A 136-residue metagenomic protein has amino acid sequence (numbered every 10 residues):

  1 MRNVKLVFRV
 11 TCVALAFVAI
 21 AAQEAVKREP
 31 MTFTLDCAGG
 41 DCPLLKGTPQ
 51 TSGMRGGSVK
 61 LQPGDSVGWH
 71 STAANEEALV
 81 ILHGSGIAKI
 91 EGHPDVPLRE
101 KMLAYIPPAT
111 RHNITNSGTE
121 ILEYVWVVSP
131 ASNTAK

Functional and structural regions predicted by a protein language model:
M1-T11: Bacterial N-terminal signal peptides that target proteins for export
F8, F17-S58, Q62-P63, G68-W69 (+3 more regions): A short, N-terminal "cap"/entry segment at the start of jelly-roll beta-barrel domains of the cupin/DSBH fold
P49-Q50, A74, H93, T119-E120: Short strand-connecting beta-turns/loops that link adjacent beta-strands
R55, N75, P108: Exposed loop/turn and edge beta-strand positions of beta-sandwich/beta-sheet ligand-binding modules
G57-V59, L79, V125: Conserved hydrophobic/aromatic positions in well-ordered beta-strands
S66, E76-E100, T110: A short beta-strand-loop-beta hairpin characteristic of the jelly-roll/cupin
H70-T72, H112: Histidine-centered divalent metal-coordination motifs
P108-N133: Ligand-binding loop in jelly-roll beta-barrel domains
